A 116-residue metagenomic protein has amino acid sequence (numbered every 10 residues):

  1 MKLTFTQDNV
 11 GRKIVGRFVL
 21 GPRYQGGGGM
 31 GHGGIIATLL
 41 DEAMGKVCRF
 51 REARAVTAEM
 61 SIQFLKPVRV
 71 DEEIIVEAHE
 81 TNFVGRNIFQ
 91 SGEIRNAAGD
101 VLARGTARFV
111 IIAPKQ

Functional and structural regions predicted by a protein language model:
M1, R12-I14, V56-A58, I74 (+2 more regions): Hydrophobic core residues within well-ordered beta-strands of beta-rich domains
M1-R17, G21-P22: Non-catalytic linker/capping segments at the edges of enzyme domains
T6-D8, H79-F83: Short beta-strand micro-motifs enriched in acidic
G11-K13, G31-R54: Active-site helix/loop of acyl-thioester processing domains in fatty-acid/polyketide metabolism, spanning hotdog-fold
R17-V19, S61-Q63, E77-H79, E93 (+1 more regions): Residue-level recognition of well-ordered beta-strand positions that form the cores of beta-sheet-rich folds across
A43-I75, E80: Hydrophobic beta-strand-centered segment that forms part of the acyl-chain substrate-binding groove
V68-V70, T81-Q116: HotDog/MaoC-like acyl-thioester-processing domains
